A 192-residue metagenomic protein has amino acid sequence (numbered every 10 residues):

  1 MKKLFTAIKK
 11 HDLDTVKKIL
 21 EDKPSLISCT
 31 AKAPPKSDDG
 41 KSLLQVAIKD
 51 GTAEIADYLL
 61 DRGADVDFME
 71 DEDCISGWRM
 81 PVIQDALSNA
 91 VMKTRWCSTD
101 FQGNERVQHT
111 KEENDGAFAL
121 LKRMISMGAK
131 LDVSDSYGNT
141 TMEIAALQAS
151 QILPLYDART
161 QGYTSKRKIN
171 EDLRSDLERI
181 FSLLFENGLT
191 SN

Functional and structural regions predicted by a protein language model:
M1-T6, C29-V46, M69-H109, S134-K168 (+1 more regions): Ankyrin-repeat boundary/"N-cap" motif
I8, I48-G51, I55-Y58, V66 (+3 more regions): Residue-level detection of beta-strand scaffold positions
T15, E54-I55, A119-L120, D176-I180: Conserved ankyrin/ankyrin-like repeat signature
L20-C29, D57-V66, K122-L131, F181-T190: Ankyrin repeat domain, specifically the short helix-to-loop turn at the C-terminus of the second helix of each repeat
Q45, T52, S76-V82, R123 (+3 more regions): Secondary-structure boundary/capping motif
